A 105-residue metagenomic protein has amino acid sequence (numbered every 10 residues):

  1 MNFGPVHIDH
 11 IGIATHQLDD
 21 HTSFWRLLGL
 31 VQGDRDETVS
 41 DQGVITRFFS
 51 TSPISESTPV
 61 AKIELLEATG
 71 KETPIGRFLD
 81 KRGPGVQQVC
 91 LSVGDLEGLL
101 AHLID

Functional and structural regions predicted by a protein language model:
N2-V6, I13-A61, G98-A101, D105: Core segments of cupin and vicinal oxygen chelate
H7-I11, P84-Q87: Short amphipathic alpha-helical segments
G12-T15, T69, C90: Conserved residues at beta->alpha junctions
Q17-L18, K71-T73: Short hydrophobic/aromatic-rich motifs at helix boundaries and adjacent loops
V39, G70-K71, D95: Short beta->alpha connector loops
F48-S50, E67, S92: Short, well-ordered beta-strand micro-motif
S57, E64-E67, T73-R77: Intrinsic, low-complexity N-terminal interaction/targeting segments
P74-D105: Mid-chain, well-packed structural core segment of small domains
